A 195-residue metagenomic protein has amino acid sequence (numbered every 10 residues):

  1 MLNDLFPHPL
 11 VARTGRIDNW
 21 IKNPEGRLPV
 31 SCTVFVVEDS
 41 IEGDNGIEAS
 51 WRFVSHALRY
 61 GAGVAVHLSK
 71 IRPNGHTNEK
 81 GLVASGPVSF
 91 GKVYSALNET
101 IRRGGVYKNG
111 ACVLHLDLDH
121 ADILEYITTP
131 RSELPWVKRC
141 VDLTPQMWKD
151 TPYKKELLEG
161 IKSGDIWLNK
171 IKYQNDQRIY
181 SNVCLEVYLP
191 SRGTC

Functional and structural regions predicted by a protein language model:
M1-C195: Extended catalytic cores of very large enzyme megasubunits
